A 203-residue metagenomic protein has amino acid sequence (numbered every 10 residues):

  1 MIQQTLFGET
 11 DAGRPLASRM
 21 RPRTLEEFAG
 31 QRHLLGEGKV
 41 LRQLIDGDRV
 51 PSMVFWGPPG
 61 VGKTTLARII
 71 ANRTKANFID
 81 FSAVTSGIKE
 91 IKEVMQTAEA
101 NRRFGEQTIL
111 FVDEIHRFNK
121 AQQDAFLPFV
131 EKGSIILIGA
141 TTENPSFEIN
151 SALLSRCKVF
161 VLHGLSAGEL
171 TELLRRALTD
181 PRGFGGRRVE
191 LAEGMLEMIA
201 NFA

Functional and structural regions predicted by a protein language model:
M1-A12, Q43-F81, Q96-E99, L127-K132: Walker A/P-loop
M1-G47: A short, basic N-terminal segment
L34-K39, A76-I109, K120: Short glycine-rich substrate-engagement loop in P-loop NTPases that contacts/grips substrate
R42-D46, V112, H116-S155: Conserved catalytic/switch belt of AAA+ P-loop NTPases
G57, I79-G87, T141-T142, L162: A short hydrophobic beta-strand->loop->alpha-helix junction that borders the nucleotide-binding pocket of P-loop NTPases
S82-V84, K158-T171: Conserved AAA+ ATPase "SRH/arginine-finger" region at the nucleotide-binding site
R156, E169-G186: Conserved AAA+ ATPase "sensor/coupling" helix adjacent to the nucleotide-binding pocket
G186-F202: Short conserved motifs of the RecA-like P-loop NTPase core
